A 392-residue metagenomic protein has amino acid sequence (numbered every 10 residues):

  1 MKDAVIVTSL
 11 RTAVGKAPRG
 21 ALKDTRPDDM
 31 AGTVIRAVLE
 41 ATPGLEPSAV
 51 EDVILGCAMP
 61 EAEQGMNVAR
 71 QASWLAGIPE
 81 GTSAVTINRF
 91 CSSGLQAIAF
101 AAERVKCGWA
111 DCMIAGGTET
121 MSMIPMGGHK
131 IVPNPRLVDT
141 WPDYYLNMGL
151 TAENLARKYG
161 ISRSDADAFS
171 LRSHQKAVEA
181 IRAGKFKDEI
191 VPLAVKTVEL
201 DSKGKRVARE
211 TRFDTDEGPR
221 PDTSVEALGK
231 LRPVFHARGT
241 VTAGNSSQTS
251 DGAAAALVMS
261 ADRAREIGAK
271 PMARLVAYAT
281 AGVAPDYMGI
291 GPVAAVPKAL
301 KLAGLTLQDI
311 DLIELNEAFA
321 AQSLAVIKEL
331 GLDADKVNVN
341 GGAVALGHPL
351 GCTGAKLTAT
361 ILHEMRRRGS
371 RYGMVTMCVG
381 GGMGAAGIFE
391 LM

Functional and structural regions predicted by a protein language model:
M1-P27, S224-I290, A294, K301 (+3 more regions): Condensing-enzyme catalytic core mediating Claisen C-C bond formation in acyl metabolism
L10-A13, G56-P60, R89-S93, G117-S122 (+5 more regions): Acidic, glycine-rich active-site loops and adjacent beta-strand->loop/helix elements that engage anionic groups
R11-A13, D24, D28-T33, G44 (+3 more regions): N-terminal extracellular/periplasmic Venus flytrap/periplasmic-binding protein-like
L22-M113, G117-P135, I190-F213, D286-Y287 (+1 more regions): Conserved beta-ketoacyl condensing-enzyme motif
T25, C57-D111, H129-I131, P142-L150 (+4 more regions): Conserved catalytic cysteine-centered active-site region of acyl-thioester-dependent Claisen-condensing enzymes
P27-P43, V68-A72, A97, M148-L155 (+5 more regions): Short, well-ordered amphipathic alpha-helical segments that serve as non-catalytic structural scaffolds within diverse
I87-T118, A156-F186, A255-D262, I327 (+2 more regions): Active-site-proximal alpha-helical scaffold in enzymes
